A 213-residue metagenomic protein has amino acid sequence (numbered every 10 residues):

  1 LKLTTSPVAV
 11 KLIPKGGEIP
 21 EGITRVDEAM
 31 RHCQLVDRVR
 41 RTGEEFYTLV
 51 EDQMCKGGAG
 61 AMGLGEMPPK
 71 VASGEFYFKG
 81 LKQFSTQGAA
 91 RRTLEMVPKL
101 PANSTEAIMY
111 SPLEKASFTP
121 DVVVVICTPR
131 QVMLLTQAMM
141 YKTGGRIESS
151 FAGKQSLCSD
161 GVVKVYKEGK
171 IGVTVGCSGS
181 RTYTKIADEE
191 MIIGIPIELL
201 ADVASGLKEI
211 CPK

Functional and structural regions predicted by a protein language model:
K2-K213: Acidic, serine/proline-rich low-complexity intrinsically disordered regions
